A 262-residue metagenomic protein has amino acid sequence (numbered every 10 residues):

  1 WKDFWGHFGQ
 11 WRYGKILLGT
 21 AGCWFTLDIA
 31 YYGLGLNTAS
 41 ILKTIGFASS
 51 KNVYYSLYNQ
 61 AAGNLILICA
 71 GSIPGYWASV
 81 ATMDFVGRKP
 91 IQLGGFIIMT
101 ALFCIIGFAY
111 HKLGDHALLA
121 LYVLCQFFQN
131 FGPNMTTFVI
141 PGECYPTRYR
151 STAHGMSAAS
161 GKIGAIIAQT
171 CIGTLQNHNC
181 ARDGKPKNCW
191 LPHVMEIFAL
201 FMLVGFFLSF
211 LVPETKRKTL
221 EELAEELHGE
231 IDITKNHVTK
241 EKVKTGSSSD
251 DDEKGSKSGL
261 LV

Functional and structural regions predicted by a protein language model:
W1-V262: Alpha-helical transmembrane bundle of multi-pass membrane proteins
